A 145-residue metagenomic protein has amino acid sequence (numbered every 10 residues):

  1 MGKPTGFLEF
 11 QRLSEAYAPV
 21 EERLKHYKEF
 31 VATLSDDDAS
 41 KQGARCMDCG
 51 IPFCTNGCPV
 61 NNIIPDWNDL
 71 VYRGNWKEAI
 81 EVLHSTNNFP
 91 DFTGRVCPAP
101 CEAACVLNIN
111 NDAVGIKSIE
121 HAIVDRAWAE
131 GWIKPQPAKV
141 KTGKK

Functional and structural regions predicted by a protein language model:
M1-K144: Ferredoxin-type iron-sulfur electron-transfer modules and their immediate structural context
